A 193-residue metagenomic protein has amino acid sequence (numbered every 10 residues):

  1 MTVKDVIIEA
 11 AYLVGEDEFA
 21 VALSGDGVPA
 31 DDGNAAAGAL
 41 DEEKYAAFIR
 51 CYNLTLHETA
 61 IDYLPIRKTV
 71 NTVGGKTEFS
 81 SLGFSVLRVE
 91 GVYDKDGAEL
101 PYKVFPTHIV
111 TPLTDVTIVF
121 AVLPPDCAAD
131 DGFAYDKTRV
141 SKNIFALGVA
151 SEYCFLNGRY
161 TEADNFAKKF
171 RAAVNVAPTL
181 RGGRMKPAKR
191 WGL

Functional and structural regions predicted by a protein language model:
M1-L193: Glycine-enriched, solvent-exposed interface loops adjoining structured elements
